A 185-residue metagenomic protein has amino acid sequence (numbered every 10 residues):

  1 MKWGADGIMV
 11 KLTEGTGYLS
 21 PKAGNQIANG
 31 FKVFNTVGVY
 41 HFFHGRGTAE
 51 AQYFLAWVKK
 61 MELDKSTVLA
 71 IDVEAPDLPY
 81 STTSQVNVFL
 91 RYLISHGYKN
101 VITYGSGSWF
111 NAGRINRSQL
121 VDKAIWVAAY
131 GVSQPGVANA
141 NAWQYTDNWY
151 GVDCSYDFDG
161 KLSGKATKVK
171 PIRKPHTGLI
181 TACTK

Functional and structural regions predicted by a protein language model:
M1-K99: Substrate-binding cleft of extracellular glycoside hydrolase catalytic domains
K2, S118-K185: Functionally critical loop-and-helix segments that line ligand-binding/catalytic clefts of soluble enzyme domains
T13-G15, F42-H44, E74-P76, S106-S108 (+2 more regions): Active-site beta-loop-alpha junctions enriched in small/polar residues
G47-Y53, W109-Q119: Glycine-rich, charge-decorated loop segments at or immediately adjacent to ligand/cofactor-binding or catalytic sites
A56-I71, A75, R114-N139: Structural recognition of alpha->loop->beta junctions
Y98-N111: Aromatic-lined carbohydrate-recognition surfaces of secreted/lumenal glycan-active proteins
